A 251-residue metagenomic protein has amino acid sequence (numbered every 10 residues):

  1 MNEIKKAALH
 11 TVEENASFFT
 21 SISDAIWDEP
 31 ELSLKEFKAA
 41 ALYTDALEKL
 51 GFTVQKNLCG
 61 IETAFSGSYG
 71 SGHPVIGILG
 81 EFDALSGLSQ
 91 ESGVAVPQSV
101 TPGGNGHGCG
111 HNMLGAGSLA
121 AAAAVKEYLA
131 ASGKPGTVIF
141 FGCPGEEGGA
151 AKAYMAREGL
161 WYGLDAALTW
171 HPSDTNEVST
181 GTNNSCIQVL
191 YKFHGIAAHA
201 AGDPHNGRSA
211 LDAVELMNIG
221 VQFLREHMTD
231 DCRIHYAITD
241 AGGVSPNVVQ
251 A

Functional and structural regions predicted by a protein language model:
N2-H107, N112, A116-G136: Acidic/His- and Gly-rich active-site-bordering loop/insert found across diverse amide/peptide-bond hydrolases
T63, L85-G87, G93-G106, N112-M113 (+1 more regions): Histidine/acidic-residue-rich, glycine-tolerant segments that coordinate divalent metal ions
